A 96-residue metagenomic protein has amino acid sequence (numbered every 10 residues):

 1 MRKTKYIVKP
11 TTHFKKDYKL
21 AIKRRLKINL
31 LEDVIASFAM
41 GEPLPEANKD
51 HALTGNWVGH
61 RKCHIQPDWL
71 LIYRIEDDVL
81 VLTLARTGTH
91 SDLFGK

Functional and structural regions predicted by a protein language model:
M1-P67, E76-L82, S91-K96: Basic, Lys/Arg-enriched alpha-helical interface segments
G88: Residues forming the ATP-binding cleft of Hanks-type serine/threonine protein kinase domains
